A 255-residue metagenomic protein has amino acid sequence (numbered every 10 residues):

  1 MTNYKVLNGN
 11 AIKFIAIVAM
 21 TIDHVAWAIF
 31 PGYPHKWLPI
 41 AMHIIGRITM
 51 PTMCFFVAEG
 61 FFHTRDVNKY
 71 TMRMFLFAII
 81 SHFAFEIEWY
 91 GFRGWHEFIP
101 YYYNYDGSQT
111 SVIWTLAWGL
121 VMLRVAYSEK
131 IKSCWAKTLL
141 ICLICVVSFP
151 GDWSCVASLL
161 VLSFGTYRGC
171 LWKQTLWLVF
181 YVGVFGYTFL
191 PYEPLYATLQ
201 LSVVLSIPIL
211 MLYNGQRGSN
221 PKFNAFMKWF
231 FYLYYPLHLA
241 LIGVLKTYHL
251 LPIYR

Functional and structural regions predicted by a protein language model:
M1-R255: Alpha-helical transmembrane segments and their immediate juxtamembrane cytosolic regions
